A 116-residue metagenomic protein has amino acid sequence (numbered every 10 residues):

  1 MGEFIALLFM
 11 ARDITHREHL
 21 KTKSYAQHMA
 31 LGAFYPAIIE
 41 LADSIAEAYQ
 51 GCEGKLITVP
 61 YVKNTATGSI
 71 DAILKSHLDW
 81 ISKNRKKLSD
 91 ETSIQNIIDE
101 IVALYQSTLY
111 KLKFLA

Functional and structural regions predicted by a protein language model:
G2, A6-F9, D13, G32 (+5 more regions): Generic structural signal for well-ordered, non-transmembrane alpha-helical segments in soluble/cytosolic regions
G2-A6, Y25, M29-G32, N64-G68 (+2 more regions): Short, solvent-exposed segments of well-ordered alpha helices
M10-A33, S89: Helix-loop segments that flank and shape redox-cofactor active sites
R17, K21-S24, G51, T58 (+1 more regions): Heptad-repeat coiled-coil alpha-helices
M29-I57: Conserved alpha-helical segments that form or flank metal/cofactor-binding pockets of metalloenzymes
S44-Y49, T108-A116: Amphipathic alpha-helical coiled-coil segments
Y61-K113: Acidic/histidine-rich alpha-helical segments that form the ligand environment of transition-metal centers
